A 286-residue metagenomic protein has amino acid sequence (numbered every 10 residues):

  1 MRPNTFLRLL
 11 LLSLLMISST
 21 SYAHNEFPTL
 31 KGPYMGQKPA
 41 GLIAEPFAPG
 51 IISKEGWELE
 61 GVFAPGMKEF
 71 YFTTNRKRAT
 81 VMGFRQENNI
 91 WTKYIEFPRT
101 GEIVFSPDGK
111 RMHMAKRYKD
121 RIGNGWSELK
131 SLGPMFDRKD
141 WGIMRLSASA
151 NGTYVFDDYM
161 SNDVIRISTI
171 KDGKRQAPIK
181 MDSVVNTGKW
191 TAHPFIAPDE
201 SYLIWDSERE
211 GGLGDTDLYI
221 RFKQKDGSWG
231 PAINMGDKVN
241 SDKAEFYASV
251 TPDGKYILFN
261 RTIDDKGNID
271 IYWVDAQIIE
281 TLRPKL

Functional and structural regions predicted by a protein language model:
M1-E26: Bacterial Sec-dependent N-terminal signal peptides
H24-L286: Short, conserved micro-motifs composed of acidic
